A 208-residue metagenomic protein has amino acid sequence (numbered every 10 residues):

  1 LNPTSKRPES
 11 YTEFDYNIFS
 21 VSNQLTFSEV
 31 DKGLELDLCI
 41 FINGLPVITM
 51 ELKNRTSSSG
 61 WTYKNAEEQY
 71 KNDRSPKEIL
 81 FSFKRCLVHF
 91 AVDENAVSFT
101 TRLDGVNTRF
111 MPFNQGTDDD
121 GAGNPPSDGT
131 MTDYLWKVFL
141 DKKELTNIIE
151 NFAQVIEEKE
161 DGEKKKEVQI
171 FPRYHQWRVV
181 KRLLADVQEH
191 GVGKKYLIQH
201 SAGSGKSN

Functional and structural regions predicted by a protein language model:
L1-N208: ATP-dependent helicase/translocase motor core
